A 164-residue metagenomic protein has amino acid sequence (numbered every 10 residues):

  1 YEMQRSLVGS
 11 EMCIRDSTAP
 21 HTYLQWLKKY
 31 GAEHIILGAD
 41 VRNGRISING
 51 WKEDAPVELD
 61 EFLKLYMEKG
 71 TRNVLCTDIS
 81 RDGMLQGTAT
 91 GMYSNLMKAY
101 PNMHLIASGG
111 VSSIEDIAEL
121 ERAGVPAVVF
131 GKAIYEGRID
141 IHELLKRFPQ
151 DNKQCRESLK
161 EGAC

Functional and structural regions predicted by a protein language model:
Y1-G9, C13-I14: Single conserved hydrophobic/aromatic residue that forms the stacking wall/gate of nucleotide- or nucleobase-binding
R15-I36, R81-K98, S113-A118, E136-R147: Active-site-adjacent beta->alpha loops and helix N-cap segments on the catalytic face of soluble alpha/beta enzymes
D16, A39-V41, H104-I114, A133: Glycine-rich beta-to-alpha transition loops that act as phosphate-gripper elements at the mouths of alpha/beta enzyme
T22, N43-A99, E136-I139: Glycine/Thr-rich beta-alpha phosphate-binding loop at enzyme active sites
A32-I36, S47-W51, A99-S108: Short beta-strand/loop segments at the ligand-binding rim of alpha/beta enzyme cores
L37, V74, L120, G131: Conserved, mostly hydrophobic/aromatic
